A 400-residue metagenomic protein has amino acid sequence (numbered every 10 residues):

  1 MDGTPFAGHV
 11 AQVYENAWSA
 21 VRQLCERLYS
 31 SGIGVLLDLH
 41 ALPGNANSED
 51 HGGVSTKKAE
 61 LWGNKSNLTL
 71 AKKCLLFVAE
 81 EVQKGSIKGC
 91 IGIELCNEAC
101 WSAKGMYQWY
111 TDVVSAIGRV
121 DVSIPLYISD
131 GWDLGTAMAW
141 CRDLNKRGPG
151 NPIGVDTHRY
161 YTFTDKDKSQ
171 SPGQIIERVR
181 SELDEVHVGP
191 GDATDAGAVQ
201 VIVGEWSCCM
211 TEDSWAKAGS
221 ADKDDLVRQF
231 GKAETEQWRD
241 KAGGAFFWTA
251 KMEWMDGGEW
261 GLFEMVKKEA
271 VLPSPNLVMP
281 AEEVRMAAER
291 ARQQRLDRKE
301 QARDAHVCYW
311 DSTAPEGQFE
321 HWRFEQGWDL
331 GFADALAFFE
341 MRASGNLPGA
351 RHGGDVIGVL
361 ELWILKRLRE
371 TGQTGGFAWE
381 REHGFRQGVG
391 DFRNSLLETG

Functional and structural regions predicted by a protein language model:
M1-G44, Y110, V114-I124: Aromatic-lined substrate-binding rim segments of carbohydrate-active enzymes
D2-W18, K57-T69, L95-K104, K217-D225: The substrate-binding groove and active-site-proximal loops of carbohydrate-active enzymes, especially glycoside
W18-V21, L75, M106-Y110, V227 (+1 more regions): Amphipathic alpha-helical segments in well-structured domains
S30-G34, K84, S123, G244 (+2 more regions): Short amphipathic alpha-helical interaction elements and helix-loop-helix interfaces that mediate dimerization
S31, V35-L37, G150-T157, W215-A221 (+1 more regions): N-terminal leader/presequence-like segments
N45-E212, E236, D240-F247, D256 (+3 more regions): Active-site region of glycoside hydrolase catalytic domains
D195-R285: Substrate-binding cleft of secreted/luminal carbohydrate-active enzymes
D256-G400: C-terminal functional modules
